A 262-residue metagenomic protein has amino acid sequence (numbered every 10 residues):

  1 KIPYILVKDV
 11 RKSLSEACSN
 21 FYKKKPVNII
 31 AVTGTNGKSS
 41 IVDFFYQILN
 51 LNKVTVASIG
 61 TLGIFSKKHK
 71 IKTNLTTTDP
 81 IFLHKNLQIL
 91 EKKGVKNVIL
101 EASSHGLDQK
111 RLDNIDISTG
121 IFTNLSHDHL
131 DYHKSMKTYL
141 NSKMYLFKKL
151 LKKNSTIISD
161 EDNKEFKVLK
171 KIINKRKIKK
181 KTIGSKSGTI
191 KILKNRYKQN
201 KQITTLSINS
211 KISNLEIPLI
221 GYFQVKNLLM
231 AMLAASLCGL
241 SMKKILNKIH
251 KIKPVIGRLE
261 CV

Functional and structural regions predicted by a protein language model:
K1-A31, S40-K53, A57, K191 (+2 more regions): Short, basic phosphate-binding NTP loop
K1-I2, K93-K96, D108, I117-V262: Acidic, Mg2+-coordinating active-site environments of NTP-dependent enzymes
P26-I29, G63-I71, T119-S126, L150: Acidic/polar active-site rim loop that often engages polyanionic ligands
T33-T35: Hydrophobic or amphipathic alpha-helical targeting/insertion segments
K53-K67, S103: Short beta-strand-centered segment that lines the nucleotide-binding/catalytic pocket of NTP-utilizing
K70-P80, D128-H133: Flexible beta-alpha connector loops of hexameric P-loop NTPases
L75-S103: Conserved nucleotide-sensing/catalytic segment adjacent to the nucleotide-binding pocket in NTP-handling enzymes
H105-D113: Conserved helix/coil segment N-terminal to the catalytic DExD/H
